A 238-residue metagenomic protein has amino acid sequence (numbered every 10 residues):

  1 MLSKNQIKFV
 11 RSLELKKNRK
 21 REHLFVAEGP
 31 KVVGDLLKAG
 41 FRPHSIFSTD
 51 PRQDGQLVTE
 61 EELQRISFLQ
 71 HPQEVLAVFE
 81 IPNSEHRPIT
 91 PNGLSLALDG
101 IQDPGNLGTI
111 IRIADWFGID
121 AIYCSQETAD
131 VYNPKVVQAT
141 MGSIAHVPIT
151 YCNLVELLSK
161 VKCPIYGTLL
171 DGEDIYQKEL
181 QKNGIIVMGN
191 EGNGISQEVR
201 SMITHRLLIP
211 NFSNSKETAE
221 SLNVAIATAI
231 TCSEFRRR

Functional and structural regions predicted by a protein language model:
M1, L57-T59, A145-V155, L207: Short acidic-hydrophobic, aromatic-tinged amphipathic segments that line or gate anion-handling sites
M1-D50, T128-A129: Boundary-proximal intrinsically disordered activation/regulatory segments immediately upstream of a helical core
G29, Q102-I110, A219-I226: Amphipathic alpha-helical repeat scaffolds
K38, P88-E173: RNA substrate-binding interface of SAM-dependent RNA methyltransferases
R52-Q64, G93, P164-I165, E179-I185 (+1 more regions): Active-site regions of enzymes building and remodeling cell-envelope glycoconjugates
G55-S84: Glycine/small-residue-rich loop that forms an oxyanion/phosphate-binding "nest" at active or ligand-binding sites
W116-F117, V131-A145, Q197, S201-R238: Structured adenosyl-cofactor binding patch, chiefly the S-adenosyl-L-methionine
G167-A219: Active-site/ligand-binding-proximal alpha/beta "capping" segment
